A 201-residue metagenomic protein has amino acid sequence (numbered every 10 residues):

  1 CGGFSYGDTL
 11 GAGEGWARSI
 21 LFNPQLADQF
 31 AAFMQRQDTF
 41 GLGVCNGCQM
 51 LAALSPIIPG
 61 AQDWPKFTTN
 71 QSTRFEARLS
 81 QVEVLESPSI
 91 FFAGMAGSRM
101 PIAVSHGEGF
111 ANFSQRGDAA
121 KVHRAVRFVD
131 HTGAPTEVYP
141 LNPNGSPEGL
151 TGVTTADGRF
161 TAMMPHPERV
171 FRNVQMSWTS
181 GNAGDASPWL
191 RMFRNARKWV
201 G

Functional and structural regions predicted by a protein language model:
F4-S89: Cysteine-nucleophile active-site neighborhood
A27, A31-Q35, W64-G201: Amide-donor transfer/coupling interface in amidating biosynthetic enzymes
